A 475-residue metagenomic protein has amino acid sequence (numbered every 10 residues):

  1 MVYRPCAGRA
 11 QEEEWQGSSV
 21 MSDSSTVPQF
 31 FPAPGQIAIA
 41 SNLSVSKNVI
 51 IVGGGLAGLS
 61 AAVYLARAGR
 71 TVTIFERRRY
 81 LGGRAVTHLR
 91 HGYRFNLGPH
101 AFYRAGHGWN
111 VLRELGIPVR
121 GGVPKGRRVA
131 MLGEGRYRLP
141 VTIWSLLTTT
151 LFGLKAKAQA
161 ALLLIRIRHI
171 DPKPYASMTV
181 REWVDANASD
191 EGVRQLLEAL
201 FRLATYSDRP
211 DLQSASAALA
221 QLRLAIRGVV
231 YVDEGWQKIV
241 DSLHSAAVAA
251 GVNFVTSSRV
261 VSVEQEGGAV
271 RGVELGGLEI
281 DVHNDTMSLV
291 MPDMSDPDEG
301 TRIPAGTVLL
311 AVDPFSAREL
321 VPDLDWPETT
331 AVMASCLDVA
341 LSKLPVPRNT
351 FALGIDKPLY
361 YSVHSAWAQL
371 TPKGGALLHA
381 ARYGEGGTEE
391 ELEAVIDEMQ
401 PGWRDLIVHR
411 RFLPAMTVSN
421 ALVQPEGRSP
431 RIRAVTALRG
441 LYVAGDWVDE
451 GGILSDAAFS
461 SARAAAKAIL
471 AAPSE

Functional and structural regions predicted by a protein language model:
C6-R9, E14-Q16, V20-V49, R67-A68: Extreme N-terminal leader/targeting segments of oxidoreductases
D23-N42, H364-E475: Conserved flavin/dinucleotide-binding core of flavoenzymes
V27-F31, Q36, V261-E389, I432-R433: Mid-domain catalytic core of redox enzymes that form a hydrophobic substrate pocket/lid adjacent to a catalytic redox
K47-I74: N-terminal Rossmann-like FAD-binding beta1-loop-alpha1 element of flavoenzymes
A66-R90: Glycine-rich FAD pyrophosphate-binding loop
V86-R94, F102-A160: A conserved beta-strand/loop capping segment in the N-terminal third of enzymes that catalyze redox or closely related
T148-A218, I226-V230: Rossmann-like flavin
A220-M294: Helical element adjacent to the flavin cofactor pocket in flavoenzyme catalytic cores
